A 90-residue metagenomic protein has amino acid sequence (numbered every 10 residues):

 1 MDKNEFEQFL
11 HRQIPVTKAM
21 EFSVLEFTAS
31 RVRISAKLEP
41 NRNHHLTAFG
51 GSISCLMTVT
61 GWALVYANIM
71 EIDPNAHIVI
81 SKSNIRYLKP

Functional and structural regions predicted by a protein language model:
M1-P40: Non-catalytic linker/capping segments at the edges of enzyme domains
H11, N43, P74: Residue-level signal for pocket-adjacent positions within structured domains
K18, H44, C55, S81 (+1 more regions): Generic structural "secondary-structure junction" signal
A19, A29, T60, I78-K82: Short connector loops at helix/strand junctions that flank enzyme active sites, especially segments positioning acidic
L25-V32, H44, L64-E71: Short N-terminal helix-initiation segments at or just after the protein's N-terminus
K37-W62: Hot-dog-fold acyl-thioester-processing enzymes
L64-P90: Hydrophobic beta-strand-centered segment that forms part of the acyl-chain substrate-binding groove
